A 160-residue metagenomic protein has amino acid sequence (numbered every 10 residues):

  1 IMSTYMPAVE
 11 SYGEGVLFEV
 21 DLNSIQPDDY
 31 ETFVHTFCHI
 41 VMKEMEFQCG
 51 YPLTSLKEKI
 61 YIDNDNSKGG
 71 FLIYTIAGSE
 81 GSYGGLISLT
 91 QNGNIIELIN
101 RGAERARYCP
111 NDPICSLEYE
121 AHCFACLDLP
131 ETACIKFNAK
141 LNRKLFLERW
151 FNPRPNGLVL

Functional and structural regions predicted by a protein language model:
I1-L160: C-terminal accessory domains/tails appended to large, multi-domain proteins
